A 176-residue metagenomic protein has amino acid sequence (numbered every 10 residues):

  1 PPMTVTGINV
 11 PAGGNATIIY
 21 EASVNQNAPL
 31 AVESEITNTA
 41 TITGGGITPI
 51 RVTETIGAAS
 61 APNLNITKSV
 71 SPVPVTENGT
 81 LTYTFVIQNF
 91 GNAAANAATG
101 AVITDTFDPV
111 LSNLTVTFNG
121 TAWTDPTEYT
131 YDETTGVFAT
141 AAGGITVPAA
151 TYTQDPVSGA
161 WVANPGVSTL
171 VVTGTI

Functional and structural regions predicted by a protein language model:
P1-I176: Exported/extracytosolic protein signature
